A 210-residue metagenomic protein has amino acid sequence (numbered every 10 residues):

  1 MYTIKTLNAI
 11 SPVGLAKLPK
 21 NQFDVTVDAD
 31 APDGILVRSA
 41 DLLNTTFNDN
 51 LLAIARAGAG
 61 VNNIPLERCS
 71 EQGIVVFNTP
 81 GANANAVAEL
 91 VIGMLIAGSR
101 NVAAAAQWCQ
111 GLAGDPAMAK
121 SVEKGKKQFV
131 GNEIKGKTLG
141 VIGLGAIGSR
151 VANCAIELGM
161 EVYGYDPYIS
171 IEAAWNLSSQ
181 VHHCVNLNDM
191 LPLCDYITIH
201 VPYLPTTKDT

Functional and structural regions predicted by a protein language model:
M1-T79, P192, I199: An N-terminal-biased, well-structured beta-alpha scaffold segment characteristic of Rossmann-like dinucleotide-binding
T3, D24, A152, M160-E161: Residues at the starts of beta-strands that form the adenosine-phosphate
A16-D24, I35-R38, P116-K127, N176-C184 (+1 more regions): Short gly/ser/thr-rich secondary-structure transition/capping motifs
A40-T45, P167-T210: Rossmann-like adenosine-cofactor binding region
P80-T138: Phosphate-binding beta-alpha-beta segment of Rossmann-like dinucleotide-binding domains, i.e., the NAD(P)
L144-G145: Glycine-rich Rossmann-fold phosphate-binding loop(s) that bind the pyrophosphate of adenine dinucleotide cofactors
G148-S149: N-terminal Rossmann-fold NAD(P) dinucleotide-binding loop
A155: Aromatic pocket-lining residues of Rossmann-like dinucleotide-binding sites
